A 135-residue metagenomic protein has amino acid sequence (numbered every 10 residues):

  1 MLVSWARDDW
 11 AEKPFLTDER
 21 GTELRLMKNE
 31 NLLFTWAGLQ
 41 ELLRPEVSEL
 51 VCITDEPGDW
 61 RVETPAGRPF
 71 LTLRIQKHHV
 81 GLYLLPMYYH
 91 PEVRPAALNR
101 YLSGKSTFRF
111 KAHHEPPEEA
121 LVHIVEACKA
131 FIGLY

Functional and structural regions predicted by a protein language model:
L2-Y135: Charge-dense, helix-prone N-terminal extensions
